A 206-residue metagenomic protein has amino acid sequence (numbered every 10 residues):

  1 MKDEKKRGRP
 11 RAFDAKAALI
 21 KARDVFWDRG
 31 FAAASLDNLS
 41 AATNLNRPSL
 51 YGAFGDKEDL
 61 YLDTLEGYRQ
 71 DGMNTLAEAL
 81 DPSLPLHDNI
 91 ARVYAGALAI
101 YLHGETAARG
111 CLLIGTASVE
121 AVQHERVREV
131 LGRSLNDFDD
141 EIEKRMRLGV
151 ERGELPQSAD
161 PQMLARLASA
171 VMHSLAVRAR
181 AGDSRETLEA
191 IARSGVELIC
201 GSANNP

Functional and structural regions predicted by a protein language model:
M1-K5, R92-H103, N136-D140, K144-R152 (+3 more regions): C-terminal peripheral helix-coil segments that are non-catalytic and often amphipathic
K2, A17, K21, V25-D59 (+1 more regions): Helix-turn-helix
G8-P10: Arg/Lys-rich, glycine/proline-spaced intrinsically disordered segments in nuclear chromatin/transcription regulators
R29-A32, S83, R152: Short coil/turn segments at alpha/beta junctions that flank glycine-rich nucleotide-binding fingerprints
G55-D59, D63, D81-P85, S118-V122 (+1 more regions): Residues in soluble alpha-helical coiled-coils and helical-bundle/repeat scaffolds
D63, A77-G110, P161-A168: Hydrophobic alpha-helical connector segments
E66-G72: Short, basic, alpha-helical segments at the C-terminal edge of helix-turn-helix-like DNA-binding modules
A95-E143: Short secondary-structure transition hinges
